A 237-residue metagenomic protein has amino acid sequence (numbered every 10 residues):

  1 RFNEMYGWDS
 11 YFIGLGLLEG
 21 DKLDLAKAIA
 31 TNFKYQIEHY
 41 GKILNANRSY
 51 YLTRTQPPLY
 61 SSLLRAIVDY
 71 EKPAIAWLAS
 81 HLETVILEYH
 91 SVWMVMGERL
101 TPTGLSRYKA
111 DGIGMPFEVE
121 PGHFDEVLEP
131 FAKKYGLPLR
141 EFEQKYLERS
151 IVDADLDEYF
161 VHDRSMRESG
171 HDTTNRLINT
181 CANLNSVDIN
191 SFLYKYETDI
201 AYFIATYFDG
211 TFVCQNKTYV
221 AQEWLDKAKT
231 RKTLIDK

Functional and structural regions predicted by a protein language model:
R1-K237: Acidic, mature catalytic/reactive cores of soluble proteins
